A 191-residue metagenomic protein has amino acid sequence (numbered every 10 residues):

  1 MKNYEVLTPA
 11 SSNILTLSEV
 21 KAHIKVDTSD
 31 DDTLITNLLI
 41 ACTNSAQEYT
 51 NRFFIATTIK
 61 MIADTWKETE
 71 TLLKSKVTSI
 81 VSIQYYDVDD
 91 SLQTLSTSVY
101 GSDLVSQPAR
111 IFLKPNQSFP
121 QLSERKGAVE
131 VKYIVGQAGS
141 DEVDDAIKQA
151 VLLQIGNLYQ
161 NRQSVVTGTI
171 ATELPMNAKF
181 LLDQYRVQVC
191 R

Functional and structural regions predicted by a protein language model:
M1-R191: Divalent metal-cofactor coordination and adjacent catalytic microenvironments
